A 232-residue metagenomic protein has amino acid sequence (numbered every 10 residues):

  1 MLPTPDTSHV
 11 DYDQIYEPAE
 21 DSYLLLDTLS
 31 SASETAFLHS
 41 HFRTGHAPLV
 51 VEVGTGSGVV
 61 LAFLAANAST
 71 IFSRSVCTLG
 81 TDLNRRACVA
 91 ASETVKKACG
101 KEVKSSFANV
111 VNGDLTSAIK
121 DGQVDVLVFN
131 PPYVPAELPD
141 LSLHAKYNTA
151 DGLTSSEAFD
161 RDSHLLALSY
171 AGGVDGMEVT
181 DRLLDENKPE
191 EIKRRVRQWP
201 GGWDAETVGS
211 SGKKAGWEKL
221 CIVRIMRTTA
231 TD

Functional and structural regions predicted by a protein language model:
M1-D232: Auxiliary N-terminal substrate/complex-recognition segments of SAM-dependent methyltransferases
